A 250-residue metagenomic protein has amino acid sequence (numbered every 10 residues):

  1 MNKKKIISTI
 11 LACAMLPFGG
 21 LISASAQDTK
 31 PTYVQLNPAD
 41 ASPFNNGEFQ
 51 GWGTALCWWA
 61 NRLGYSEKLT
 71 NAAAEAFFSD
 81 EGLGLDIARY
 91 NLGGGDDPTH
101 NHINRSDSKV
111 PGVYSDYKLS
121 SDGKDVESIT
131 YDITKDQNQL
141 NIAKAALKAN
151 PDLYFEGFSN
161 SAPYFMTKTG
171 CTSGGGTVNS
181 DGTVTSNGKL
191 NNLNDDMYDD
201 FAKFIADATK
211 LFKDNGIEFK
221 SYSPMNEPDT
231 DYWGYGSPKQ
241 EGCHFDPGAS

Functional and structural regions predicted by a protein language model:
M1-K3: N-terminal secretory signal peptides that target proteins for export/translocation
K5-A14: Sec-dependent N-terminal signal peptides
P17-K30: Sec-dependent signal peptide cleavage junction
G20, N160-A162, D229: Short, glycine/serine-rich, charged loops/turns that create anion-binding and catalytic segments at active sites
A24, P98-H100, Y232-Y235: Short acidic, Gly/Pro-enriched loop/turn segments at secondary-structure junctions
T29-K220, P224, E241, F245: N-terminal catalytic cores of secreted or lumenal carbohydrate-active enzymes
P224-T230: Acidic helix/loop microenvironments that form the catalytic cleft of cell-wall polysaccharide enzymes
T230-S250: Aromatic- and carboxylate-enriched substrate-binding clefts and catalytic-loop regions of carbohydrate-active enzymes
